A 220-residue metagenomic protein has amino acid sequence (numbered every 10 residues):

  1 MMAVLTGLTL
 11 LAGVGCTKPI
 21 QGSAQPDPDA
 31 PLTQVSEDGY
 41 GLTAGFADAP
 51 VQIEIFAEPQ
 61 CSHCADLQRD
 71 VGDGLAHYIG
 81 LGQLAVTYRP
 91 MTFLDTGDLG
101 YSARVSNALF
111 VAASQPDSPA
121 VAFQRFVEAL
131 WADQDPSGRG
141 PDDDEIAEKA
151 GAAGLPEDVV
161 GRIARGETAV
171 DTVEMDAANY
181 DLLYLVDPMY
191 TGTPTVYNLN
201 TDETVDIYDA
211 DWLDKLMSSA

Functional and structural regions predicted by a protein language model:
M1-G97, E174-D181, K215-A220: Extracytoplasmic thiol/disulfide redox context detector
T6, E54, P136, A150 (+1 more regions): Short, flexible active-site loop motifs that bind/organize anionic cofactors or intermediates
P19-Q21, Q25, G151-A220: C-terminal cap of thioredoxin/glutaredoxin-like
S36-L42, F110-S114, V160: Short acidic/polar alpha-helix capping motifs at helix-coil junctions
F46-P50, G72, A108-L109, L155-V160: A broad, low-specificity signal for short, low-complexity segments enriched in glycine/proline and polar/charged
A65-D143: Structural alpha/beta surface segment adjacent to cysteine/selenocysteine redox centers across thiol/disulfide enzymes
S118-V121, D144-G151, D158-R162: Surface-exposed, polar/charged faces of alpha-helical domains in mature secreted/periplasmic/lumenal proteins
